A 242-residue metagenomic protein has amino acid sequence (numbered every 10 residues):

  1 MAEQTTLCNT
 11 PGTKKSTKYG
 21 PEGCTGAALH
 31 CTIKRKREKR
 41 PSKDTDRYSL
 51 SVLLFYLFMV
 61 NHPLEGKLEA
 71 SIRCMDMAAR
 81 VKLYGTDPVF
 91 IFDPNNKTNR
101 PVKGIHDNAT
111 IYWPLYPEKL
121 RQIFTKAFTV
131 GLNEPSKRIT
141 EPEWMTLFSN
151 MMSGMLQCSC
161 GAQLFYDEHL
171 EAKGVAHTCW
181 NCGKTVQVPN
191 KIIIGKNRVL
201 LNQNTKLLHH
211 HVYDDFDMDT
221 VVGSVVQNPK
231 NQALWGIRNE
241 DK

Functional and structural regions predicted by a protein language model:
M1-P11: Conserved protein kinase catalytic/activation segment
K15-P41: Conserved activation segment of eukaryotic-like protein kinases, specifically the C-terminal portion of the activation
P41-Y48, L53-R121: Conserved C-lobe activation region of Hanks-type protein kinase-like domains
L115-L156: Terminal C-lobe "cap" of eukaryotic-type protein kinase domains
Q157-G161, A176-C182: Short cysteine-rich clusters marking metal-coordination/redox-active sites
D167-A176: Short linker/helix segments within small regulatory modules
N181-K191: Short Cys/His-rich micro-motifs in 6-15 aa windows
Q203-K242: Forkhead-associated
